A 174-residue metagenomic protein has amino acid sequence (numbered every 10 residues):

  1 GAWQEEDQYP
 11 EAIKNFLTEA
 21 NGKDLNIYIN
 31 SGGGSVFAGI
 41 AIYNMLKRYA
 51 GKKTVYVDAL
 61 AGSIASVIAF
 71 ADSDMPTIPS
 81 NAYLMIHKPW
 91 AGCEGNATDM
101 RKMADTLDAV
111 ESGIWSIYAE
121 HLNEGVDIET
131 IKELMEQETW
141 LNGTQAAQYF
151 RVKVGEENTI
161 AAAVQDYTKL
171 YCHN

Functional and structural regions predicted by a protein language model:
G1-I64, D72-N174: N-terminal organellar transit peptides
